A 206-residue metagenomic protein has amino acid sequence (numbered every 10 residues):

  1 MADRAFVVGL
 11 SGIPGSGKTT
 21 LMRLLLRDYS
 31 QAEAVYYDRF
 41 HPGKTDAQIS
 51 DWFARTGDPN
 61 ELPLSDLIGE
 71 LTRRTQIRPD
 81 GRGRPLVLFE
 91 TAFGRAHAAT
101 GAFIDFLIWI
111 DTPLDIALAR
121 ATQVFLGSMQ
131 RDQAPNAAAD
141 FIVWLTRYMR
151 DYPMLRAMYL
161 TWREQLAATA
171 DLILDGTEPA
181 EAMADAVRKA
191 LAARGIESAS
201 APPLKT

Functional and structural regions predicted by a protein language model:
M1-A5: Phosphate-binding P-loop
I13-S16: ATP-binding Walker
T19: Walker A/P-loop
E33-Y36, F40-F89: Conserved nucleotide-sensing/catalytic segment adjacent to the nucleotide-binding pocket in NTP-handling enzymes
F89-D132: ATP-dependent NMP and nucleoside kinases share a basic, alpha-helical "lid"
R131-K189: Small-molecule kinase domains that catalyze NTP-dependent phosphoryl transfer to phosphate-bearing small molecules
